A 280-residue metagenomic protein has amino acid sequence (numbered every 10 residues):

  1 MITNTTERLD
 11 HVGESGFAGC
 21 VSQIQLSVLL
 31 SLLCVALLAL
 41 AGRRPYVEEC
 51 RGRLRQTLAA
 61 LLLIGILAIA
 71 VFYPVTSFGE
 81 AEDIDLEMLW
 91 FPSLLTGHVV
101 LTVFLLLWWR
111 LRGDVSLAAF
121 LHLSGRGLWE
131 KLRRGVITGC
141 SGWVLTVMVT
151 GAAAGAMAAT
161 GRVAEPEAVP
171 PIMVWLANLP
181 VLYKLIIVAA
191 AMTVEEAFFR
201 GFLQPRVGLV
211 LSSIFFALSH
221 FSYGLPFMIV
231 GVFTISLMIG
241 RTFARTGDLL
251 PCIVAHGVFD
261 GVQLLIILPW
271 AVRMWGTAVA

Functional and structural regions predicted by a protein language model:
M1-E130, G155, G261-A280: N-terminal, membrane-interfacial amphipathic/helix-forming hydrophobic leader that caps and precedes the first
E7-G13, Q25-L37, W143-G151, V163-A280: Transmembrane helix-loop-helix hairpins at the membrane interface of multi-pass integral membrane proteins
L86-W90, L101, R134, Y183 (+1 more regions): Short alpha-helical transmembrane interface motifs in multi-pass membrane proteins
V100-F104, V136, S141, L185 (+1 more regions): Extended, compositionally biased low-complexity polar/Lys-Gly-rich tracts and adjacent boundary/linker regions are
D114-I172: "…centered on the first transmembrane helix and the immediately adjacent amphipathic helix/loop
